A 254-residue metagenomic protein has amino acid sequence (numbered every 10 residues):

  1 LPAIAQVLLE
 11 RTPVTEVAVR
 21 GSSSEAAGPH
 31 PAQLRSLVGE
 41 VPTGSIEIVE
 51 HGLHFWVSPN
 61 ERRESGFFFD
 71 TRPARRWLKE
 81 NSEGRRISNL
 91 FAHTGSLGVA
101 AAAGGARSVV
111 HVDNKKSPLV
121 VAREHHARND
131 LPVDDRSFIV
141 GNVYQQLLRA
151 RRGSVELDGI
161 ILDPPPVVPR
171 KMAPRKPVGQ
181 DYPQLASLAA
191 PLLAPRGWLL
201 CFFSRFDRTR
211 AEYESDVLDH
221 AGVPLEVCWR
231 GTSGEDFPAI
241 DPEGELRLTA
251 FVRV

Functional and structural regions predicted by a protein language model:
P2-F68, R76: Non-catalytic substrate-recognition/targeting regions of SAM-dependent transferases
G84-H93: Conserved class I S-adenosyl-L-methionine
T94-R107: Conserved SAM-binding loop of SAM-dependent methyltransferases across substrates and taxa, primarily the Class I
S108-D113: Conserved SAM-binding motif I beta-strand of class I
K115-G159: S-adenosyl-L-methionine
P118, V140, L157-L188: Mobile active-site "lid"/loop adjacent to the S-adenosyl-L-methionine
Q184, W198-V254: C-terminal catalytic and target-recognition region of SAM-dependent MTase-like enzymes, primarily methyltransferases
L193-P195: Helix-to-beta-strand junctions that scaffold the AdoMet/dcAdoMet cofactor pocket in Class I SAM-dependent enzymes
